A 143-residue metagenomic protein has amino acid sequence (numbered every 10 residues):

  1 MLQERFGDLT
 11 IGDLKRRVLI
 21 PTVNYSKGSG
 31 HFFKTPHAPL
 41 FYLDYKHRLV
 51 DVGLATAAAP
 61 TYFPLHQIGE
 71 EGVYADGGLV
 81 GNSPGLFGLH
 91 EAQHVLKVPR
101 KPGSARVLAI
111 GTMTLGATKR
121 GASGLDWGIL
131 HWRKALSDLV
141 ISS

Functional and structural regions predicted by a protein language model:
M1-S143: Conserved catalytic cores and adjacent C-terminal regulatory segments of lipid-metabolizing esterases/lipases
